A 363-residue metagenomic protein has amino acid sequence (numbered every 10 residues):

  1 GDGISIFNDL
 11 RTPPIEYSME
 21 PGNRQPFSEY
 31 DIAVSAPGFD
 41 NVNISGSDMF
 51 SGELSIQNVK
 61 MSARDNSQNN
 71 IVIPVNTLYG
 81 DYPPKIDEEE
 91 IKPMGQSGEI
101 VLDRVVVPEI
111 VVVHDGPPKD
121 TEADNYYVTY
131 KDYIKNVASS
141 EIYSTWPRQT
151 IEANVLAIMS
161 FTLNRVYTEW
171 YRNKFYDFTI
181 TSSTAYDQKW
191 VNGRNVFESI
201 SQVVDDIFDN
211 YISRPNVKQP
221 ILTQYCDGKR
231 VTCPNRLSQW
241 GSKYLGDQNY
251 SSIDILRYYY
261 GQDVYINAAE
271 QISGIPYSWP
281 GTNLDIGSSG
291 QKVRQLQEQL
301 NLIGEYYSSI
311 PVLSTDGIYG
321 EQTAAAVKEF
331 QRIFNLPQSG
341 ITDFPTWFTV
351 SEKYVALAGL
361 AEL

Functional and structural regions predicted by a protein language model:
G1, I15-M19: Contiguous segments within soluble domain cores/interaction surfaces
I4-R11, G22-L363: Conserved, single-site charged/polar hotspot
